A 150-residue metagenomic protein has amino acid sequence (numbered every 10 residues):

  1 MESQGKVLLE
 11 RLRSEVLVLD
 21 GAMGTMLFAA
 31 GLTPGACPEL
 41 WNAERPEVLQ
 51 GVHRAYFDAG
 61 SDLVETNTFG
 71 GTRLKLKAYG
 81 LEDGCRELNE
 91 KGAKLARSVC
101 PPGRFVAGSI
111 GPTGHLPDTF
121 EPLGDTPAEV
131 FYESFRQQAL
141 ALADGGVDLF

Functional and structural regions predicted by a protein language model:
M1-L149: Domain-level signal for soluble alpha/beta catalytic cores
